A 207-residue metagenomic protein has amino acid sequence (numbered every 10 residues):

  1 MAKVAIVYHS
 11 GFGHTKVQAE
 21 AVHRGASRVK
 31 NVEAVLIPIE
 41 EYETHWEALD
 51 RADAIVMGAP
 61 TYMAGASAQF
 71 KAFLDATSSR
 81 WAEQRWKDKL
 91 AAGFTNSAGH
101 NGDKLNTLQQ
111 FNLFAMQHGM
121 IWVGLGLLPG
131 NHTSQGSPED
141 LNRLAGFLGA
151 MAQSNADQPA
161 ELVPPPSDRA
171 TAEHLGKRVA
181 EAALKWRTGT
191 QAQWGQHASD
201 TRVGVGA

Functional and structural regions predicted by a protein language model:
M1-W86, Q158-A207: N-terminal beta1-alpha1-beta2 submodule of the flavodoxin-like/Rossmannoid cofactor-binding fold
Y8, D53-I55, E83, S97 (+2 more regions): Short, flexible coil/turn micro-motifs enriched in small/turn-prone residues
Q18, M63, Q69, G93 (+3 more regions): Basic, gly/Ser/Thr/Pro-rich low-complexity segments located predominantly at protein N termini
P60, A66-S67, H100-K104, G126 (+1 more regions): Gly/Ser/Thr-rich beta-alpha loop segments that engage phosphate groups in nucleotides
L90-N142: Short, glycine-/small-residue-rich phosphate/pyrophosphate-handling segment
F94-N96, S154-E161: Short, local alpha-helical segments
P138-S154: Short glycine/proline-rich, acidic loop/turn segments that cap or connect secondary-structure elements
